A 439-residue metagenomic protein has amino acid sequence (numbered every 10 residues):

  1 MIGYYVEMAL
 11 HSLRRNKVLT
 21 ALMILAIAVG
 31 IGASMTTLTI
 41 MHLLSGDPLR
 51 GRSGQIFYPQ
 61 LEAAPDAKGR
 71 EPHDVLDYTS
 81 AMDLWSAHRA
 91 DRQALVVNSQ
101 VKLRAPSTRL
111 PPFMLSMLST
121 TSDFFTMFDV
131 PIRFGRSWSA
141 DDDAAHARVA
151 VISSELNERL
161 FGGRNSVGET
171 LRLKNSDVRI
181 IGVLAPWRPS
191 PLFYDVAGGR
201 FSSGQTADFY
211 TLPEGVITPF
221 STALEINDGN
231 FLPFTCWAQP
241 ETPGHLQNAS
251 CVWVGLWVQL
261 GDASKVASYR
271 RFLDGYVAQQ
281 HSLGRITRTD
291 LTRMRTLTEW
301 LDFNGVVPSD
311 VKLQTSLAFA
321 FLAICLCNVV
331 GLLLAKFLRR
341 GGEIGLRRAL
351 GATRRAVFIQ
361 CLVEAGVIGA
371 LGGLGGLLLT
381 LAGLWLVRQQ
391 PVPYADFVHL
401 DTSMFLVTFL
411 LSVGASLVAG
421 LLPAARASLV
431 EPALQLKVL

Functional and structural regions predicted by a protein language model:
M1-Y4, H11, L19, V277-L317 (+2 more regions): Membrane-helix entry/capping segments
V6-V18, C327-I368, L429-V438: Intracellular coupling helices
N16-R50: Short, strongly hydrophobic transmembrane alpha-helices
A21, C327, E343-R388, V407 (+2 more regions): Transmembrane alpha-helical interface segments in multi-pass membrane proteins
L38-L160, R164, L173-V178, P189-L192 (+1 more regions): Structured, solvent-exposed hinge/loop segments at the ends of secondary-structure elements
D123-S137, V151-N304: Mid-to-C-terminal secondary-structure elements that act as membrane-proximal/extracytoplasmic interface segments
K312-L332, L379: Internal alpha-helical transmembrane segments of multipass membrane proteins, especially hydrophobic lipid-embedded
T408-L439: C-terminal membrane-exit region of the final transmembrane helix in multipass inner-membrane proteins
